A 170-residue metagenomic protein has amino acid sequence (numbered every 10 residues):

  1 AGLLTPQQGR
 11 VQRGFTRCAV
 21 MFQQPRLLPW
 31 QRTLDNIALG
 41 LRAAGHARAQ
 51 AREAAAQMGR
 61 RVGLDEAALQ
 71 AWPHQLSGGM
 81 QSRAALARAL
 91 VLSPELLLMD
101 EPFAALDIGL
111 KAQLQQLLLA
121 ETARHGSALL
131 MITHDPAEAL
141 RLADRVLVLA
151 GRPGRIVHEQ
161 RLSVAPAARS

Functional and structural regions predicted by a protein language model:
L34-R42, R52, A56, R161: Short helical segment in ABC ATPase nucleotide-binding domains corresponding to the A-loop/adjacent helical element
A49-A67, A120: Conserved ABC ATPase "signature" region
W72-L76, M80: Conserved ABC ATPase signature
L86: Hydrophobic anchor residue at the start of the ABC signature
L92: Conserved signature/switch motifs of ABC ATPase nucleotide-binding domains
L97-E101: Catalytic Walker B motif of ABC-type/P-loop ATPase nucleotide-binding domains
K111-H125: Helical segment within the ABC ATPase nucleotide-binding domain
G126-I132: Conserved H-loop
